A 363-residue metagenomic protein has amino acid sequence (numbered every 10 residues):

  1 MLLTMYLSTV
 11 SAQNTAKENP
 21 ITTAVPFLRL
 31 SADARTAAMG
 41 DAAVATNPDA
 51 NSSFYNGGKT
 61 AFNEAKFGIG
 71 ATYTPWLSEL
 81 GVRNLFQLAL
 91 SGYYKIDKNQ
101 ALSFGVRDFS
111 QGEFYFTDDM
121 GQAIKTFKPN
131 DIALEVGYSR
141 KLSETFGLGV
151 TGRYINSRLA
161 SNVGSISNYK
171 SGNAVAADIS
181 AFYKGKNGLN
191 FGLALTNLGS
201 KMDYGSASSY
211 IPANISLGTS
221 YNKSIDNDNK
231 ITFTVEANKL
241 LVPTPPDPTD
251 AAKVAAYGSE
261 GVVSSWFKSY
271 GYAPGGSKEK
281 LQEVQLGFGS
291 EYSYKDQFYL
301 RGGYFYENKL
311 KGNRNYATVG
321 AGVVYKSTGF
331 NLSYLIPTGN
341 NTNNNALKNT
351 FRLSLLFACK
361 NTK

Functional and structural regions predicted by a protein language model:
M1-L2: Sec-dependent signal peptide recognition, specifically the positively charged N-region followed immediately by
Q13-K363: Subset of outer-membrane beta-barrel
